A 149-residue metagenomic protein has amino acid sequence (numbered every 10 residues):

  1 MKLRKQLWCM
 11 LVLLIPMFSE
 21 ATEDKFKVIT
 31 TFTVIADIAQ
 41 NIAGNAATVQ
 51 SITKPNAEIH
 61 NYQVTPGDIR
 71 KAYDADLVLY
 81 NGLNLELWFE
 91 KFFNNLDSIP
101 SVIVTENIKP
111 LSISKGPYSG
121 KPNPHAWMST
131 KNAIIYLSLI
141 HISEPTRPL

Functional and structural regions predicted by a protein language model:
M1-W8: Bacterial N-terminal signal peptides that target proteins for export
W8, A36, F89: Generic structural marker for isolated residues within well-ordered, non-membrane alpha-helices of soluble domains
L11-E20: Hydrophobic h-region of N-terminal signal peptides that target proteins for export in Gram-negative bacteria
A21-F26: Cleaved targeting-peptide boundary
K27-A43, I52-V64: Extracytoplasmic "Venus flytrap"
T48-I140: Acidic/His-rich segments in extracytoplasmic proteins that coordinate ligands and/or metal ions
H141-L149: Single conserved hydrophobic/aromatic residue that forms the stacking wall/gate of nucleotide- or nucleobase-binding
